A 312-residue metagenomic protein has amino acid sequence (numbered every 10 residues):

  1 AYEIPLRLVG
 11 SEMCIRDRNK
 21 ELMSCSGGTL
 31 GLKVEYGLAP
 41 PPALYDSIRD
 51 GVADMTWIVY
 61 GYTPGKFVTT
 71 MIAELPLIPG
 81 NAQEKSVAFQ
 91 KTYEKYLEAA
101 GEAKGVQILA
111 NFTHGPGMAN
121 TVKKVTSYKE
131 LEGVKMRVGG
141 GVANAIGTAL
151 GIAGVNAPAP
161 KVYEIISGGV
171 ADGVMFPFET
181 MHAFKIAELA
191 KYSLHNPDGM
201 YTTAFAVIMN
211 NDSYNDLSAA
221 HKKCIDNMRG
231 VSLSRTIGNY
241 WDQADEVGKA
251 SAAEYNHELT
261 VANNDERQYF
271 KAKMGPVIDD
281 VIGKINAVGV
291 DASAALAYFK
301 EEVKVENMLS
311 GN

Functional and structural regions predicted by a protein language model:
A1, S11-E84, Y96-N312: N-terminal secretory/targeting leader peptides
V87: Short beta-strand-centered segments that line the small-molecule binding cleft or hinge of alpha/beta clamshell
K91: An acidic, glycine-rich surface segment that forms the CoA-thioester-binding/catalytic face of crotonase-fold enzymes
